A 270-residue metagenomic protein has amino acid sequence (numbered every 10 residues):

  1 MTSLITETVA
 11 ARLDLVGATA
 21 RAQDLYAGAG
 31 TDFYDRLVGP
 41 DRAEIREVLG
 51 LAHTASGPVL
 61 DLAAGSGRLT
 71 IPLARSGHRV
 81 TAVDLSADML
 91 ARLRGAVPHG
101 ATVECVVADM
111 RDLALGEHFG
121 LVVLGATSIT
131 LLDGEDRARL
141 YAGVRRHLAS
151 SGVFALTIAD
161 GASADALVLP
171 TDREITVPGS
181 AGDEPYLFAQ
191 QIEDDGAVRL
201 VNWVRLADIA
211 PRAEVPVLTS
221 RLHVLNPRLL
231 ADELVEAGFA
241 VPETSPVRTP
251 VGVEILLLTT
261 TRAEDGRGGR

Functional and structural regions predicted by a protein language model:
M1-G57: Conserved class I S-adenosyl-L-methionine
A63-G65: Class I SAM-dependent methyltransferase "Motif I" SAM/SAH-binding loop
R68-D112: Class I SAM-dependent methyltransferase SAM/SAH-binding core
A114-L121: A short acidic, Gly/Pro-enriched loop at the edge of an enzyme's catalytic core that lines a small-molecule cofactor
G125-A126: Residues lining the SAM
A138-S150: A short glycine-rich, Lys/Arg-flanked "PGG" loop and its adjoining helix->strand segment in the class I
A155-R228: SAM-dependent methyltransferase
P227-R270: C-terminal lobe and adjacent flexible extensions of AdoMet/dcAdoMet transferase-like proteins
